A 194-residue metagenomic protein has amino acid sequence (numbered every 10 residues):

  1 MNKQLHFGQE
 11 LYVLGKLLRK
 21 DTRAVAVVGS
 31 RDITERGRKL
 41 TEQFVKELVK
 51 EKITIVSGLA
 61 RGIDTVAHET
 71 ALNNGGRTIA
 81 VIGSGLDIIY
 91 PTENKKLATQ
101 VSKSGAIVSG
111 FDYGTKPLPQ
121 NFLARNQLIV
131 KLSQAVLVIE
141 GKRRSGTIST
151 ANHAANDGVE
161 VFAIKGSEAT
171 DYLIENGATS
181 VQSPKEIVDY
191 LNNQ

Functional and structural regions predicted by a protein language model:
M1-Q194: Glycine-biased, small-residue-rich flexible motifs in mid-sequence functional cores and linkers
